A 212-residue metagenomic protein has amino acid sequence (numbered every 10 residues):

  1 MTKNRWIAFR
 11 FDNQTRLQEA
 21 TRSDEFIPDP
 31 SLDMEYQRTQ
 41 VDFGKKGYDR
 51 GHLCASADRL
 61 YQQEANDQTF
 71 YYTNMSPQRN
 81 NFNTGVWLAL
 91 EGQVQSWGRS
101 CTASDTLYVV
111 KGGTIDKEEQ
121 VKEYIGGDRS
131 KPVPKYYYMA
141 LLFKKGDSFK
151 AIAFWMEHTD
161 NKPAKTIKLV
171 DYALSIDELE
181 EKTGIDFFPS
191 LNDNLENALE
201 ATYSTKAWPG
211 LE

Functional and structural regions predicted by a protein language model:
M1-R50: Short, His- and charge-rich active-site/binding loops that engage polyanionic ligands
L32-E212: Domain-level detector of nuclease and nuclease-like folds in predominantly extracellular/periplasmic contexts
